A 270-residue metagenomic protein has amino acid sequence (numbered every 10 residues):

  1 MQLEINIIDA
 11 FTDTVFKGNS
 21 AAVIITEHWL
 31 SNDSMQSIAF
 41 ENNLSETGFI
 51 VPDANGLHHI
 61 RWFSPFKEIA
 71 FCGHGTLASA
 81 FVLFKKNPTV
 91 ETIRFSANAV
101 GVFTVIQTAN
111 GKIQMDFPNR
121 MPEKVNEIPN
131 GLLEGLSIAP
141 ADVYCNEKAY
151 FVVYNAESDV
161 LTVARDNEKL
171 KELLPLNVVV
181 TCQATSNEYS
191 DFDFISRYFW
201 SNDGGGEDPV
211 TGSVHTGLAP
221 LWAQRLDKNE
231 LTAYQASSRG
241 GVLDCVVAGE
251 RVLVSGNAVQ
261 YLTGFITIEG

Functional and structural regions predicted by a protein language model:
M1-F71, L77-G270: Active-site proximal loop and beta-alpha junction motif in alpha/beta enzyme cores
